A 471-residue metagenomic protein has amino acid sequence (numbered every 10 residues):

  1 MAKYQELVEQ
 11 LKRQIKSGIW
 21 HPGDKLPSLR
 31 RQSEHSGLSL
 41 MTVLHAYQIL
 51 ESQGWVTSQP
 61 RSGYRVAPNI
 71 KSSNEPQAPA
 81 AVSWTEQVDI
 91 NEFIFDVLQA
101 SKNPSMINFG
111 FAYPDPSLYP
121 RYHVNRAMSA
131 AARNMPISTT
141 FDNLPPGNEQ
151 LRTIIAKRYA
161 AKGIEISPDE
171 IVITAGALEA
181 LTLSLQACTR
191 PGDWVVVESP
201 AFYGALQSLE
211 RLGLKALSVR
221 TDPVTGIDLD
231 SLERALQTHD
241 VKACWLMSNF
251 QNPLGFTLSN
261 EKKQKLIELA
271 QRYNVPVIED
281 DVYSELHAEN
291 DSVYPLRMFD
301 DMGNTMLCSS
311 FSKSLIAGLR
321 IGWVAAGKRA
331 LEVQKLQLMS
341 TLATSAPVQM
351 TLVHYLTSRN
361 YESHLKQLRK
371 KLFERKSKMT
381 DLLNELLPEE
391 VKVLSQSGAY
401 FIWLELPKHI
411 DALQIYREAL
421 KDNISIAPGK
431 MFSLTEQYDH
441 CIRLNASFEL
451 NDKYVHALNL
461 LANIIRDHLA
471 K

Functional and structural regions predicted by a protein language model:
M1-S129, Q334, L338-T344, K378 (+9 more regions): N-terminal basic, amphipathic alpha-helical segments
R61, P168, S395-A399: Short Gly/Ser/Thr- and Asp/Glu-enriched loop/turn motifs at secondary-structure junctions
W84-G176, L183, T357, S425 (+1 more regions): N-terminal small-domain helix-loop-helix segment of the aminotransferase-like
S138-Y273, I278, E285-L286, D291-D300 (+3 more regions): Conserved core of the PLP fold type I
D301-K370: Conserved core segment of the aminotransferase class I/II
K370-T380, K392-E405: Conserved glycine-rich beta-strand-loop-beta hairpin in the small C-terminal domain of fold type I
